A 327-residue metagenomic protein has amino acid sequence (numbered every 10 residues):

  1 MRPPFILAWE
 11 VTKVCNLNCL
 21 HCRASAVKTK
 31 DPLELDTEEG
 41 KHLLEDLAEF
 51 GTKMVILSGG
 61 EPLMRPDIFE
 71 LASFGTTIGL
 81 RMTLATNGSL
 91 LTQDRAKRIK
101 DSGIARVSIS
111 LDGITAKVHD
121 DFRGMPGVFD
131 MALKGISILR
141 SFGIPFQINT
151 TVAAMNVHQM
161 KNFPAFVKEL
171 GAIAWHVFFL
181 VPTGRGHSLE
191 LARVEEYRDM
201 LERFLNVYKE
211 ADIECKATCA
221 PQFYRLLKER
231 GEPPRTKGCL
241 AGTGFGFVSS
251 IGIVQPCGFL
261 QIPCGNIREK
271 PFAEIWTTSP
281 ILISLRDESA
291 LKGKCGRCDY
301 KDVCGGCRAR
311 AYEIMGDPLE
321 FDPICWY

Functional and structural regions predicted by a protein language model:
M1, F259-Y327: Flexible mid-to-C-terminal extensions adjoining Fe-S/redox cofactors in radical SAM and related proteins
M1-R106: Conserved alpha-helical substructure of the radical SAM core
P3, T76, C239-L240, K292: Residue-level preference for beta-strand/loop junctions
V14, N18, C22-S25, G242 (+3 more regions): Cys/His-rich metal-chelating microdomains
N18, G51, G103, G171-I173 (+2 more regions): Short loop/turn motifs at secondary-structure junctions
S25, S58, S110, F178 (+1 more regions): Conserved residues at the C-terminal ends of beta-strands
K30, L35, R81, D101-S102 (+5 more regions): Radical SAM enzyme [4Fe-4S]-AdoMet core and its adjacent flexible, acidic and glycine-rich loops/tails across
T37-K41, R65, T92-Q93, A116 (+3 more regions): Structural motif corresponding to alpha-helix initiation and N-cap regions
